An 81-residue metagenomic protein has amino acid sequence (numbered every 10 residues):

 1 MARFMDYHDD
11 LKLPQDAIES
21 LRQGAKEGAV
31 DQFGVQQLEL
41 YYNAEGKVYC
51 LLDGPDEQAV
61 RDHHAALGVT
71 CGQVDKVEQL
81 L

Functional and structural regions predicted by a protein language model:
M1-D31, Q36, Y42-K47, E57 (+1 more regions): Short S/T/G/P-rich N-terminal loop/turn motif that feeds into the first structured element of a domain
H8, H63-H64: Histidine (H) residue identity feature
F33, L67-T70: Short, structured coil segments at secondary-structure junctions
L51-D53: Short hydrophobic/aromatic beta-strand micro-patches that form the beta-sheet surface supporting nucleotide- or nucleic
E57-H63: Short amphipathic alpha-helices within nucleic acid-binding modules
V69-L81: Conserved short beta-strand edge segments in small beta-sheet-based binding/regulatory domains
